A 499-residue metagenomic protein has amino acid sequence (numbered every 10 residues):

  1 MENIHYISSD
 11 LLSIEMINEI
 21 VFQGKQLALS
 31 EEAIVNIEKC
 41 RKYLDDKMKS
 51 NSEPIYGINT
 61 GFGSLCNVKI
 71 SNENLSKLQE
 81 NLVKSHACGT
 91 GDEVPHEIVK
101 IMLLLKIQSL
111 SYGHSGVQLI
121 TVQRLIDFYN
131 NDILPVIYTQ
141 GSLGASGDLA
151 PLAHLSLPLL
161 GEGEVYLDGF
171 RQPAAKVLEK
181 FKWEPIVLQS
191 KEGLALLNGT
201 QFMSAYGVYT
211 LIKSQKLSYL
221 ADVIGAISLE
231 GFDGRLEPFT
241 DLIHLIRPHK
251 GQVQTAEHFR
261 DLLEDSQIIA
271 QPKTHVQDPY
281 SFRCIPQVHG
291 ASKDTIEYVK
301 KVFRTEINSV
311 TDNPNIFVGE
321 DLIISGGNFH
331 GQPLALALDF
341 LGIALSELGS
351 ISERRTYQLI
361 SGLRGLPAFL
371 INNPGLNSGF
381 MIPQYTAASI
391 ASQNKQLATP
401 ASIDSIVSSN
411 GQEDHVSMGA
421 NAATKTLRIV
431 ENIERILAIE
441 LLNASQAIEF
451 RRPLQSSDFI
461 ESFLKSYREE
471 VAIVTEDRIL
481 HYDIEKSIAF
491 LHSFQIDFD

Functional and structural regions predicted by a protein language model:
E2-K25, L29-N36, C40-Y43, M48-N51 (+1 more regions): C-terminal auxiliary extensions adjacent to catalytic cores
S9-I101, I120, R124-D127, L211 (+1 more regions): Generic N-terminal targeting/processing segments that precede catalytic cores or assembly contacts
Y56-I70, N74-L78, S85-L110, Y138-L160 (+2 more regions): FAD-binding core of FAD-dependent oxidoreductases, characterized by glycine-rich FAD pyrophosphate-binding loops
E93, G116-V117, Y219, N308: Alpha/propeptide regions of enzymes that mature by internal proteolysis
H114-Q140: FAD-binding glycine-rich core of flavoenzymes that anchor FAD
Q123-N130, A150-A153, L157, Y219: A broadly conserved amphipathic alpha-helix scaffold signal in soluble, globular proteins
I137-S142, G319, I323: Cysteine-centered functional microenvironments
